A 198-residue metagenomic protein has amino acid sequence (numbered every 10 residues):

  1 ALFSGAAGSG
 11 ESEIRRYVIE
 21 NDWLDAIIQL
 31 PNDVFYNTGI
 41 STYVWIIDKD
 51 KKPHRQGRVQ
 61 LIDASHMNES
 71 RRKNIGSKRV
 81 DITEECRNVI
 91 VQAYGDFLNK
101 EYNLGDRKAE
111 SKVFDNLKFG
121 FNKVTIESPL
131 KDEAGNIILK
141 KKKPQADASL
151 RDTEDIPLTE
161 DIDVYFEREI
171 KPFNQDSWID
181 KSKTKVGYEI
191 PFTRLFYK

Functional and structural regions predicted by a protein language model:
A1-K198: A conserved structural/catalytic subdomain of Rossmann-like adenosyl-cofactor enzymes
